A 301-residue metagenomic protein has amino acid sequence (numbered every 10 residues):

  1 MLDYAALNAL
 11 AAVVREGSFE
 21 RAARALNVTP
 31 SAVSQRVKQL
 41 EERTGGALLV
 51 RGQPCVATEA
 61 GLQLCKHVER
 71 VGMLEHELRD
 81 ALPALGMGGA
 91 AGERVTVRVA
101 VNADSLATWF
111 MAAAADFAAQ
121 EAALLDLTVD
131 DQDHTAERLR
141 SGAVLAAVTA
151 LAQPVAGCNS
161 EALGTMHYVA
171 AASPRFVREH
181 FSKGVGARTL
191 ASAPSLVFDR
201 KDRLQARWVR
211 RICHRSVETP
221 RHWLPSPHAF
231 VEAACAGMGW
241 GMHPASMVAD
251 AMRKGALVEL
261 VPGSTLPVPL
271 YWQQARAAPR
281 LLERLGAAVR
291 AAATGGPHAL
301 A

Functional and structural regions predicted by a protein language model:
L10, A22, T58-G61, G237: Hydrophobic two-helix hairpin corresponding to the core of helix-turn-helix DNA-binding domains
A11-N27: Short helix-boundary/capping micro-motifs
T29, R36-Q39: Residues within the DNA-recognition helix of helix-turn-helix
E41-E59: A short LG(V/I)-centered, amphipathic sequence patch enriched for acidic residue(s) preceding the LG motif
R43-T44, L64-A90, V289: Alpha-helical linker/hinge and terminal dimerization helices associated with HTH transcriptional regulators
G92-A156: Central regulatory/effector-binding core of bacterial HTH transcription factors
N159-M238, M252-L266, T294-A301: C-terminal regulatory
P262-A301: A late-sequence structural motif
